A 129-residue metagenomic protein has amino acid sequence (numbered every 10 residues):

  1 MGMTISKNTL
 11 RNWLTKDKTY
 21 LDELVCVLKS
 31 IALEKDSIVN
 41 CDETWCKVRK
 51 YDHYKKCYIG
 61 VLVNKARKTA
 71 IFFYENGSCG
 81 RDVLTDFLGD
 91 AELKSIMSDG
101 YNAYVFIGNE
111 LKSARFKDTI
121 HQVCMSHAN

Functional and structural regions predicted by a protein language model:
M3, N12-W13, K18-S113, K117: RNase H-like nuclease fold core
T9: Residues in the helix-turn-helix
F116-N129: Inter-helix linker motif
